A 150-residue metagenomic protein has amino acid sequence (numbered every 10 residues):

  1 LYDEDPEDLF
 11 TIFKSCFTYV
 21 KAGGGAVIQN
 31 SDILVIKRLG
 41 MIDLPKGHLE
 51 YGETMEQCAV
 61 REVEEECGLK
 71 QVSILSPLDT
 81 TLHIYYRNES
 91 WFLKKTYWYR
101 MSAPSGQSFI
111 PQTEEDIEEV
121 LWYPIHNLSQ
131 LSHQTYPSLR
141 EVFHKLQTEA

Functional and structural regions predicted by a protein language model:
L1-G24: Acidic, metal-coordinating catalytic segment for phosphate/diphosphate chemistry, firing primarily on the Nudix
S15, H48-L49: Short, surface-exposed loop/turn motifs that are enriched in glycine and acidic residues and include a nearby proline
Q29, K37: A cytosolic small-molecule/anion-sensing beta-strand core signal
L39-M41: Short connector loops/turns at beta-strand edges and beta->alpha or beta->beta junctions
P45: Compact nucleic-acid interaction/catalytic patches
L49-S138, V142: Unchanged
